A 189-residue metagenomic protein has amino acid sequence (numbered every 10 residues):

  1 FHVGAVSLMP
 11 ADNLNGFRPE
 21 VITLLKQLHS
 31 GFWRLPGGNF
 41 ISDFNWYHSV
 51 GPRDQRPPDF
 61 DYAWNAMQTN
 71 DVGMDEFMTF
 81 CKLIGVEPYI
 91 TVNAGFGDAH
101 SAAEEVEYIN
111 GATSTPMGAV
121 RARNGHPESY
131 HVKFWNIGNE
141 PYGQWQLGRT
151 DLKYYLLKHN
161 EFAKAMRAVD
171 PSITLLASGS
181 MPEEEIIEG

Functional and structural regions predicted by a protein language model:
F1-G189: Non-catalytic accessory regions flanking glycosidase/transglycosidase catalytic cores in CAZymes
